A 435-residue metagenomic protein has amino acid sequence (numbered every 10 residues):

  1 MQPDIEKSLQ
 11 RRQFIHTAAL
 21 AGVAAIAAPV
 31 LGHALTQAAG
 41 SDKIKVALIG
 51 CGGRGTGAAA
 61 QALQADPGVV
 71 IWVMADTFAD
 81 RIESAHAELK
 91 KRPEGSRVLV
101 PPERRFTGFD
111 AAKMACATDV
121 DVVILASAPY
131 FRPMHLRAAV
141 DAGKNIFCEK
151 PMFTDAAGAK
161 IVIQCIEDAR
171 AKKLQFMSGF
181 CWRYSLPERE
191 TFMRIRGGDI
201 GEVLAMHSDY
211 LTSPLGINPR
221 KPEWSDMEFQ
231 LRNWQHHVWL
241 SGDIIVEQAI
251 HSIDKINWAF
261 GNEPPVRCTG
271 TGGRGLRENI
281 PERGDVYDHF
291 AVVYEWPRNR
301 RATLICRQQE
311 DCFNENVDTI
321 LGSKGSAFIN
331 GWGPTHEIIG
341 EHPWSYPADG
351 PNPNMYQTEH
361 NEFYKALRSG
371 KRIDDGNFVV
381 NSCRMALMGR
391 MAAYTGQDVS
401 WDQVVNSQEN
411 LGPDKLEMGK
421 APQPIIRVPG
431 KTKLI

Functional and structural regions predicted by a protein language model:
P3-G22: N-terminal secretory signal peptides and thylakoid transit peptides that target proteins across membranes
T17-G22, G57, E247, H251-P264 (+4 more regions): C-terminal helical cap and adjacent loop that interface with cofactors, partners, or active-site loops
A18-G95, I256, I435: N-terminal Rossmann-like dinucleotide-binding module
G50-R54, A171-G284, F290, E310-C312 (+4 more regions): Predominantly a Rossmann-like dinucleotide-binding segment in NAD(P)-dependent oxidoreductases
R92-L125: A structured beta-alpha segment of the ubiquitous adenosine-cofactor-binding alpha/beta core
V122, P129, P133-Y184, G198: Beta-strand-loop-alpha-helix segment that lines the small-molecule cofactor/substrate pocket of alpha/beta enzymes
